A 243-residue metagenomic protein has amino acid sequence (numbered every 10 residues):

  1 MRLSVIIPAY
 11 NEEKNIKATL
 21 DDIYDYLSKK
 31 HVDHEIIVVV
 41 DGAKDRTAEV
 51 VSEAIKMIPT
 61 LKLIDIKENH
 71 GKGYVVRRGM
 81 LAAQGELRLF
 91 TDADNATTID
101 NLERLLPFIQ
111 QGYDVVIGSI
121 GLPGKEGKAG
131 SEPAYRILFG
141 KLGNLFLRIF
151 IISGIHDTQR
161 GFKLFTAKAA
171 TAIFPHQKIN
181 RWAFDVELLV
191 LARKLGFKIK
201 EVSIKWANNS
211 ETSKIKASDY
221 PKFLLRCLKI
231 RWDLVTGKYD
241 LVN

Functional and structural regions predicted by a protein language model:
M1, L145, F150-S153, H176-N243: Hydrophobic helical membrane-anchoring modules
M1-L3, Y24-V38, R46, P59-K62: Short loop->beta transition adjacent to catalytic acidic/histidine clusters or analogous donor-positioning motifs
E12-L27: Short, well-formed alpha-helical segments that are part of the catalytic scaffolds of diverse glycosyltransferases
K14-A18, D45-A54: Acidic helix N-cap motif at the loop->helix transition within catalytic regions of sugar-transfer enzymes
H34-I37, A48-A82: Conserved donor nucleotide-binding strand/loop of the catalytic core
V40-E49, N95: A conserved acidic beta->alpha catalytic loop
I66-A82, L87, I99-W182, N208-I215 (+1 more regions): Acceptor/aglycone-binding surface of glycosyltransferases and processive sugar-polymer synthases
